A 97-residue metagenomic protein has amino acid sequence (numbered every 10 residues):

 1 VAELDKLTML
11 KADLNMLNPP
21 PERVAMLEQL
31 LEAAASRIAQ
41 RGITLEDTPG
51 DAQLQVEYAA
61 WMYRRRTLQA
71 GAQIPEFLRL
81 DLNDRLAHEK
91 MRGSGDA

Functional and structural regions predicted by a protein language model:
V1-L54, A87-A97: Conserved short "hinge" loops at termini or chain/domain junctions
D47-T48, L54, A59-L68: Mid-chain, well-packed structural core segment of small domains
R65-A97: Protruding loop/beta-arch "assembly-hinge" segments enriched in small, turn-prone residues
